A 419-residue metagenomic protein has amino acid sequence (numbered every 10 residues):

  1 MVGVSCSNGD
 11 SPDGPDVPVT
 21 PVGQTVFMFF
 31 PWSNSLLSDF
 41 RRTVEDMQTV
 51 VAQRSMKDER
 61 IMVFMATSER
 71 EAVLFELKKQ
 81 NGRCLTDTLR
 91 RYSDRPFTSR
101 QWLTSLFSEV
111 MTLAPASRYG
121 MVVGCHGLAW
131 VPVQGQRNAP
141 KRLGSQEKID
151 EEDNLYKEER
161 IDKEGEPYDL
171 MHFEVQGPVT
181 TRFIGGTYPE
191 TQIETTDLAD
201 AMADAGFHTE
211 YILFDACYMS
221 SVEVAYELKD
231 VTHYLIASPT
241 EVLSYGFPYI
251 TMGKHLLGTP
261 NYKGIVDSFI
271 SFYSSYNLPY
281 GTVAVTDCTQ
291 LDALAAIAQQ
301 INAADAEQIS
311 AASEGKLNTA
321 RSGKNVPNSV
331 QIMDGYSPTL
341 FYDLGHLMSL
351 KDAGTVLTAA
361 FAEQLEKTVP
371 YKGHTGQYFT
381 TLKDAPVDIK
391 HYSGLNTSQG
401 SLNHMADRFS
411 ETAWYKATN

Functional and structural regions predicted by a protein language model:
M1-G23, Q399: Bacterial Sec-dependent N-terminal signal peptides
G23-T25, M56-M62, A114-G120, G206-Y211 (+1 more regions): Loop/turn elements at helix/coil->beta-strand transitions in domains of secreted/extracellular proteins
W32-S35, T67-E71, R95, C125-V131 (+3 more regions): Solvent-exposed loop/turn segments at secondary-structure junctions within structured extracellular/periplasmic domains
S35, R70-E71, L77-T112: Functional beta-strand-loop-alpha-helix junction segments that form "active/interaction loops" within catalytic
L36-V73: N-terminal carbohydrate-binding/catalytic regions of secreted carbohydrate-active enzymes
D39-F40, L74-F75, V131-Q136, V224-A225 (+1 more regions): Short, solvent-exposed loop/turn and secondary-structure capping segments
A66-D87, R118, V123-G186: Surface-exposed loop and adjacent secondary-structure segments within mature catalytic domains
E151-N419: Terminal, contiguous helix-loop blocks that mediate binding/assembly
